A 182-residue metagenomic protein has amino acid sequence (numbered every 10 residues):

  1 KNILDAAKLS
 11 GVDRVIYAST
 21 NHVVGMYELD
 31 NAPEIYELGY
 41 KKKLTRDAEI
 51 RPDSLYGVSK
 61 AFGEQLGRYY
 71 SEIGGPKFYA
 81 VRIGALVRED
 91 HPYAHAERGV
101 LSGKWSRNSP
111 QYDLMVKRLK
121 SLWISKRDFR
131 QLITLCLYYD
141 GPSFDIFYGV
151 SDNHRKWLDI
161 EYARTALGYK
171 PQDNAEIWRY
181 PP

Functional and structural regions predicted by a protein language model:
K1-Y17: NAD(P)-cofactor binding segment of oxidoreductase domains
I3, V12, S59-G67, F129: Conserved catalytic Lys-bearing alpha helix of Rossmann-like short-chain dehydrogenase/reductases
S19, E64-E89: Conserved beta-loop-beta element that borders a ligand/cofactor-binding pocket
E28-G74: Catalytic helix-loop patch of NAD(P)-dependent Rossmann-fold dehydrogenases
R68, E72, L86-E89, A94-L114 (+1 more regions): Alpha-helical substrate-binding/gating segment
D145-F147, D152-K170: Conserved C-terminal active-site "lid" loop/helix of NAD(P)H-dependent oxidoreductases that clamps the redox cofactor
N174-P182: Amphipathic terminal alpha-helices
